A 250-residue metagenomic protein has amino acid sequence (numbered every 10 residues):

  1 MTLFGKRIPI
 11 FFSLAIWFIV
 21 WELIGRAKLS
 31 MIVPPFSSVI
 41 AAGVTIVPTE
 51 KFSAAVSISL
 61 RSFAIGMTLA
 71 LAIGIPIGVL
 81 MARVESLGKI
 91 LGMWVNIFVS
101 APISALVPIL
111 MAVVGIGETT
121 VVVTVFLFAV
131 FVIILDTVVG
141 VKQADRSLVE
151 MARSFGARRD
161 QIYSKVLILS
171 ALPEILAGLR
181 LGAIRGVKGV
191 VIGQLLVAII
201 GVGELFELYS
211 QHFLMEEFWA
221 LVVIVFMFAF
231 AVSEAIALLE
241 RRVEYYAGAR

Functional and structural regions predicted by a protein language model:
T2-A27: N-terminal signal-anchor transmembrane alpha helix
R26-T68: Periplasmic/extracellular loop-to-transmembrane helix junction in inner-membrane transport proteins
A54-S62, A112-I133, P173, E217-V222: Loop-to-helix entry region at the N-terminal start of transmembrane alpha-helices in multi-pass membrane transporters
P76-A112, L135-K142, E150: Cytoplasmic-entry segments and transmembrane alpha-helices of multi-pass inner-membrane transporters
V123-L127, D160-G193, I236: Transmembrane alpha-helices
G140-L179, F206: Short cytoplasmic-facing helical segments at TM-TM junctions of multi-pass membrane proteins
V202-E240: Hydrophobic alpha-helical transmembrane segments of polytopic membrane proteins
E240-R250: Short cytosolic juxtamembrane segments of multi-pass membrane proteins
